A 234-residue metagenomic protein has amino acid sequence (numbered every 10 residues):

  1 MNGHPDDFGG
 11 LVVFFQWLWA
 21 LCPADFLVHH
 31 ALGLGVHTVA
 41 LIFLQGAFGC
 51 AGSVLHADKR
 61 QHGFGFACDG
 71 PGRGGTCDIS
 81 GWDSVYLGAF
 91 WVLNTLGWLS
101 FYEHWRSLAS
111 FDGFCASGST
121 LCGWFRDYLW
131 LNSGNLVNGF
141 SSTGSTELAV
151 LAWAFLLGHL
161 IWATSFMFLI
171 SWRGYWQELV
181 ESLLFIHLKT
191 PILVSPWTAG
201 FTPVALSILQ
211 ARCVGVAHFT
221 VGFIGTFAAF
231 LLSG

Functional and structural regions predicted by a protein language model:
M1-G234: Membrane-embedded and interfacial regions of multi-pass energy-transducing membrane proteins
